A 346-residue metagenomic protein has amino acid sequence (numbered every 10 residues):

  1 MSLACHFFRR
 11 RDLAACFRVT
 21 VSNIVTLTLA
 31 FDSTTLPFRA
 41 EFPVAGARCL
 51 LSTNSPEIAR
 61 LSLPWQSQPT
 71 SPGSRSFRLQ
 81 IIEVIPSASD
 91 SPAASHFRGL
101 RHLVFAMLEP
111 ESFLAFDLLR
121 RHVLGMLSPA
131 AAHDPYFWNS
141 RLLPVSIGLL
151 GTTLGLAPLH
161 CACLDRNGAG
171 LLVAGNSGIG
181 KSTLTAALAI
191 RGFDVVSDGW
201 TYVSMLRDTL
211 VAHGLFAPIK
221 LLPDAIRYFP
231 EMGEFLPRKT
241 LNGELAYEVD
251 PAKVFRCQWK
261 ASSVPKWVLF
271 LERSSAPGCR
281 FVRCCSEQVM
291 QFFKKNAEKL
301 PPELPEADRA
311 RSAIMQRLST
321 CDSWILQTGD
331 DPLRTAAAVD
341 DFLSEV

Functional and structural regions predicted by a protein language model:
N23-L63, S74-S76, H160-N176, I190-V346: Glycine-rich, often acidic-flanked micro-motifs that create phosphate/phosphodiester-binding or positioning elements
V84-M107: N-terminal low-complexity, intrinsically disordered segments
G99-G148: Charged, amphipathic alpha-helical linker segments immediately N-terminal to NTP-binding catalytic cores
P135-A174: P-loop NTPase catalytic core of nucleic-acid-dependent motor ATPases
K181: Conserved lysine of the Walker
L184-T185: Post-Walker A alpha-helix
